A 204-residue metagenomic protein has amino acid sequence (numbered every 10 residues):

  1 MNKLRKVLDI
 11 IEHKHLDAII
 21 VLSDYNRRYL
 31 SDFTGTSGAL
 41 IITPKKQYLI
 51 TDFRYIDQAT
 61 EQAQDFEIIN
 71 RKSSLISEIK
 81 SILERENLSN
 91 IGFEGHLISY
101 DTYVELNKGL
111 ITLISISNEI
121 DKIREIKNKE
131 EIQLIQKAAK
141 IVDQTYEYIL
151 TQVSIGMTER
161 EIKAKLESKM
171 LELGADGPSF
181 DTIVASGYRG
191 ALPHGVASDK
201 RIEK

Functional and structural regions predicted by a protein language model:
M1-I82, K140-I141, K200: N-terminal accessory/capping or targeting/presequence segment of soluble
L4, K45, S77-P178, R189: Flexible, acidic/His-enriched mid-domain "rim/lid" segments that flank
L22-R28, R54, N118-D121, P178-S179 (+2 more regions): Residue-level signal for pocket-adjacent positions within structured domains
Y29-L30, Q58-A59, D101, L192-G195: Short helix/loop capping segments that flank catalytic or ligand/cofactor-binding pockets
I42, E84-R85, P178, A191-K204: Acidic/histidine-enriched ion/cofactor-binding microenvironments in catalytic or ligand-binding pockets
E61, V104-E105, E125, H194-A197: Short acidic, glycine/serine/threonine-rich loops at helix termini
I69, I132, A197: Short pre-catalytic strand/loop immediately N-terminal to key active-site residues, enriched for Gly-Thr
V184: Basic, ligand-binding patches in group-transfer machinery, especially extracytoplasmic/periplasmic segments
